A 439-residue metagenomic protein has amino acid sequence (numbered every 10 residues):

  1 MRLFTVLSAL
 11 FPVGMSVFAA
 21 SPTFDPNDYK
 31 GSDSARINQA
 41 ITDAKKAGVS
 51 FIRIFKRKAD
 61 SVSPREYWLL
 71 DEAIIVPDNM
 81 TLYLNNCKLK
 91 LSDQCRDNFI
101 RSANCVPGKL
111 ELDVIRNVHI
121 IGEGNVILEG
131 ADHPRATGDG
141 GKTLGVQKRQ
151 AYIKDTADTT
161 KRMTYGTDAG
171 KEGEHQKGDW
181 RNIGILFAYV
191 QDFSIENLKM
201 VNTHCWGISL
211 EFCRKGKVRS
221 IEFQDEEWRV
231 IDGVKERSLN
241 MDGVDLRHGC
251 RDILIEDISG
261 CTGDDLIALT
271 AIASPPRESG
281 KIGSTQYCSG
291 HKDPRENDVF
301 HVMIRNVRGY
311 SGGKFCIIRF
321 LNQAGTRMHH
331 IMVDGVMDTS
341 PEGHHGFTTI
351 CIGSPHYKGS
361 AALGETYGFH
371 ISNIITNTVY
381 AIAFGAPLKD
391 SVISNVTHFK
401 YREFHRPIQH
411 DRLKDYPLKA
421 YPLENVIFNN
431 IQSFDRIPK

Functional and structural regions predicted by a protein language model:
M1-P22: Bacterial Sec-dependent N-terminal signal peptides
F18-K439: Extracellular/periplasmic carbohydrate-active domains that bind, remodel, or depolymerize complex polysaccharides
